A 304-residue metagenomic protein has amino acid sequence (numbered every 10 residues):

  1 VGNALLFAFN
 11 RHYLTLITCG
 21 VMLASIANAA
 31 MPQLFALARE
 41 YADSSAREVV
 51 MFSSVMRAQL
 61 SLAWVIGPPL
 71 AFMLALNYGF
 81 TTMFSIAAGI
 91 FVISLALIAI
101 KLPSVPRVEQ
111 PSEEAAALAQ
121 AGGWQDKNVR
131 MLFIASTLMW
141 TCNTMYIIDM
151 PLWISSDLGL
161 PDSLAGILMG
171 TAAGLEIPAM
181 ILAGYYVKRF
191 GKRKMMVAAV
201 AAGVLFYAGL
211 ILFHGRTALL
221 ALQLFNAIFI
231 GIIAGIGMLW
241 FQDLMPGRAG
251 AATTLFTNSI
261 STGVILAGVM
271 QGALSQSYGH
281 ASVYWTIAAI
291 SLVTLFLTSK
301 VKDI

Functional and structural regions predicted by a protein language model:
V1-L5, A88, K194-G209, W285-A288: Structural signature of the two symmetry-related core transmembrane helices
N3, L14-M31, T137, A218-I232: Hydrophobic core of transmembrane alpha-helices in multi-pass small-molecule transporters, especially MFS/SLC-type
L23-A58: Cytoplasmic helix-loop-helix junction between adjacent transmembrane helices in 12-TM secondary transporters
A75, A179-K192, S275: Helix-to-loop junctions at the C-terminal end of transmembrane segments in multipass secondary transporters
P103-A135: Juxtamembrane intracellular "pre-TM" segments in multi-pass secondary transporters
I148-S163: Short amphipathic helix-loop junctions that connect adjacent transmembrane helices in Major Facilitator Superfamily/SLC
A179, R193-G237: C-terminal transmembrane helical hairpin of 12-TM major facilitator-type secondary transporters
G247-Y278: A late C-terminal transmembrane helix in Major Facilitator Superfamily
